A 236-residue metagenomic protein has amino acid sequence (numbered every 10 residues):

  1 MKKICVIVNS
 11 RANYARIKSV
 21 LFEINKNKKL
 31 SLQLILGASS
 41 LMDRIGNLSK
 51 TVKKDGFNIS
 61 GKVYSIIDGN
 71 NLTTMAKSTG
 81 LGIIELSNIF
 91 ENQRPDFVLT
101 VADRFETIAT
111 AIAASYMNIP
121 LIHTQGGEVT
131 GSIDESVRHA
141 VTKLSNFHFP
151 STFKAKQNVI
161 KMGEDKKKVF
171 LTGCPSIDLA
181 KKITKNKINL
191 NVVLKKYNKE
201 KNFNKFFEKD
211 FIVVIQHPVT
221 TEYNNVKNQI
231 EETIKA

Functional and structural regions predicted by a protein language model:
M1-C5: Extreme N-terminal starter segment of soluble prokaryotic enzymes
I7-S10, Y14-N25, S65-K168, G173-C174: Active-site and donor-binding regions of nucleotide-sugar-utilizing enzymes
S10, A38-S40, G127, P218: Residue-level signal for short, function-critical loop segments
R16-S19, R44-L48, N224-V226: Short, glycine/acidic-enriched capping/hinge loops at junctions between secondary-structure elements
L32-M75, E85: Conserved nucleotide-sugar phosphate-binding/catalytic loop shared by glycosyltransferases and other
L41-D43, S145-V226: A nucleotide-sugar donor-handling region in carbohydrate enzymes
S49-K50, A76-L81, I183-N189: Short, surface-exposed amphipathic charged segments that create phosphate/polyanion-binding patches used for binding
N228-A236: Short hydrophobic signal-anchor/transmembrane segments that target glycosyltransferases and glycosylation machinery
